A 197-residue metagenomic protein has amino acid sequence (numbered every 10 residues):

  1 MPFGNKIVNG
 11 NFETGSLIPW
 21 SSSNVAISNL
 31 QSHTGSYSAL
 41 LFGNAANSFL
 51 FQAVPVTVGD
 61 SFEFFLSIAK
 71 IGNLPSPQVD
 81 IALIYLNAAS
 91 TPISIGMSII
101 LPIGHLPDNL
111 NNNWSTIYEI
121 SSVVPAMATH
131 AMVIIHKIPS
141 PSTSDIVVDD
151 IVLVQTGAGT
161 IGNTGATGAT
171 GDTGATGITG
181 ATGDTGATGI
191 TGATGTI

Functional and structural regions predicted by a protein language model:
M1-G15, N112-T116, S121-G171: Extracellular polysaccharide-targeting segments
P2, V8-F42: Extracellular glycan-recognition surfaces and repeat-rich motifs
F12, A45-A89, I117-I120, V133 (+1 more regions): Extra-cytoplasmic beta-strand recognition segments
S16, N24, G43, V152-Q155 (+1 more regions): Disulfide-rich extracellular repeat modules and their boundaries
S32, L74-N113: Terminal beta-strand-rich extracellular "head" domains that mediate receptor/glycan or other ligand binding
Y37-S48, D108-N111: Extracellular beta-rich ligand/substrate-recognition surface
V54, I99-I103, S121-V123: Generic detection of short hydrophobic beta-strand segments and adjacent strand-loop junctions
T156-I197: Collagen/collagen-like triple-helix recognition
